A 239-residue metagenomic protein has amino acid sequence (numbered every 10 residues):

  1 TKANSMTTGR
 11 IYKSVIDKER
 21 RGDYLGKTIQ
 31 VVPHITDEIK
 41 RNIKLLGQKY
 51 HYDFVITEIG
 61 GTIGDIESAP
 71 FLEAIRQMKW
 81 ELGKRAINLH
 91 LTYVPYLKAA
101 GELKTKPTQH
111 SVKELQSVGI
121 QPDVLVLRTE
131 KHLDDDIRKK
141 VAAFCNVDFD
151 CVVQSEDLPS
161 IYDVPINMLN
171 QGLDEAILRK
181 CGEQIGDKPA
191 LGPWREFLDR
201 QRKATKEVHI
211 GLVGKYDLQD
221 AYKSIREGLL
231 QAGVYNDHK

Functional and structural regions predicted by a protein language model:
T1-H238: Flexible phosphate-sensing "switch/lid" loops adjacent to ATP/NTP-binding sites across phosphate-transfer
